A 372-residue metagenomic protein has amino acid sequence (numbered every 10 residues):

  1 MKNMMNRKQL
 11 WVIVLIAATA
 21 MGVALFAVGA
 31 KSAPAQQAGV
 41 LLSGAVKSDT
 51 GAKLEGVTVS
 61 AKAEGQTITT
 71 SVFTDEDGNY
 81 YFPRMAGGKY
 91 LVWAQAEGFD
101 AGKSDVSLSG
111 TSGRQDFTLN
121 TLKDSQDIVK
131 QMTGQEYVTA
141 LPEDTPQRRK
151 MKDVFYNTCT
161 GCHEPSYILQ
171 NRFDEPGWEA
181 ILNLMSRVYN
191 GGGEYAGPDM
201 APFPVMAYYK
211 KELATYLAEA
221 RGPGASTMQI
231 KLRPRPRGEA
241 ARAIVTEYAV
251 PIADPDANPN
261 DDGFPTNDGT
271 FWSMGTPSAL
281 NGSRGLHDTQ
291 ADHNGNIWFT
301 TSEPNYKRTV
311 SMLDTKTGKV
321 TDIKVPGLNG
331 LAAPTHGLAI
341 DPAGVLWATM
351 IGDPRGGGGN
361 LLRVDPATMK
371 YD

Functional and structural regions predicted by a protein language model:
P34, L108-Q131: Extracellular beta-sheet/turn segments enriched in Thr/Pro/Gly and aliphatic residues
S43-L54: Structural motif
A52-E55, Y81-K89, E97: Short Pro-Gly-centered beta-turn/loop motif in secreted/extracellular proteins
A63-N79: Short, acidic Ser/Thr/Gly-rich low-complexity loop/linker segments typical of extracellular and cell-surface proteins
G65-T67, K89, W93-D105: A short, solvent-exposed loop/turn motif at the edges and junctions of modular extracellular/periplasmic domains
F155-S166, L213: The canonical Cys-X-X-Cys-His
A291-N294, I340-A343: Residue-level detector of Asp-centered blade-edge/turn motifs that repeat once per structural unit in beta-propeller
N296-F299, V345-A348: Conserved beta-propeller blade signature
